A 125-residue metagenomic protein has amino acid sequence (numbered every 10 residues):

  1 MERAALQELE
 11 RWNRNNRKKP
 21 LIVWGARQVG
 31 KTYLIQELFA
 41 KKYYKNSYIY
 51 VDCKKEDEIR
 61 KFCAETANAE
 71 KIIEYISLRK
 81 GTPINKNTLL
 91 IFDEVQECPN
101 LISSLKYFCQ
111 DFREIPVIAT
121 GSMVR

Functional and structural regions predicted by a protein language model:
M1-R125: Phosphate-binding site recognition
